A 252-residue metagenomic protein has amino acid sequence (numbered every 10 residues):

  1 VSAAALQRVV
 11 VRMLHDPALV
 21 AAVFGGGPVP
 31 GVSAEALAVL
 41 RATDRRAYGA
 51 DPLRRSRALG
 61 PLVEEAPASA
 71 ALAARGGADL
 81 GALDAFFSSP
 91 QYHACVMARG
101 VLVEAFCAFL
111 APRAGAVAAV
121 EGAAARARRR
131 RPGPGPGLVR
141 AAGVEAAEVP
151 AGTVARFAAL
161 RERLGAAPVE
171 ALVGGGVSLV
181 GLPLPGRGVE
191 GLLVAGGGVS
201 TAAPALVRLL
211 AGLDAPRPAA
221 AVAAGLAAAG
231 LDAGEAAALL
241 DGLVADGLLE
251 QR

Functional and structural regions predicted by a protein language model:
V1-P136, A195-R252: Long, charge-rich, low-complexity alpha-helical segments
A125-R131, G137-A142, V149-R156: Long, charge-dense accessory insertions within large macromolecular proteins
R140, G181, E250-Q251: Generic detector of low-complexity/intrinsically disordered segments and short hydrophobic N-terminal stretches
V144-D214: Low-complexity, glycine/alanine/valine/leucine- and proline-rich hydrophobic stretches
